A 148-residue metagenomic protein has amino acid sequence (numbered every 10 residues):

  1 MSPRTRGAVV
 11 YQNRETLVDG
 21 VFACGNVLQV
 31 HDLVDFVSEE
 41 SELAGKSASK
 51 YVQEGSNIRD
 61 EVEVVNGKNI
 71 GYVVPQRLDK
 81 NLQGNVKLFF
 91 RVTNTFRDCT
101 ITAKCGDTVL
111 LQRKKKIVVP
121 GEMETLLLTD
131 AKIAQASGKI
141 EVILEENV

Functional and structural regions predicted by a protein language model:
M1-H31: FAD-site-proximal beta/loop scaffold in flavoenzymes
R4, D32-F36, C99, L111-R113: Extended hydrophobic-aromatic, low-complexity segments
Y11, L33, L127-T129: Poly-acidic low-complexity segments
C24-K68: A conserved FAD-binding loop/helix module that cradles the flavin
K50-V148: Rossmann-like nucleotide/phosphate-binding core characteristic of flavoprotein oxidoreductases
